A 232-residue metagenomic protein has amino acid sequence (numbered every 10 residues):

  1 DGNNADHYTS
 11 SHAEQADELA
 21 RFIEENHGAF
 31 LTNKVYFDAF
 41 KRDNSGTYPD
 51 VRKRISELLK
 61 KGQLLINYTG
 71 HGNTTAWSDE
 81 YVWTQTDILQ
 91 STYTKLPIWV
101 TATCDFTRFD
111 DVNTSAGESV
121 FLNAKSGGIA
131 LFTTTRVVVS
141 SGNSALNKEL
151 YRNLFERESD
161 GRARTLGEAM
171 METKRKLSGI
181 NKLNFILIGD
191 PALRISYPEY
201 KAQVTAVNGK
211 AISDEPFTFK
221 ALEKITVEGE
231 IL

Functional and structural regions predicted by a protein language model:
D1-L232: Cysteine-dependent hydrolase recognition
